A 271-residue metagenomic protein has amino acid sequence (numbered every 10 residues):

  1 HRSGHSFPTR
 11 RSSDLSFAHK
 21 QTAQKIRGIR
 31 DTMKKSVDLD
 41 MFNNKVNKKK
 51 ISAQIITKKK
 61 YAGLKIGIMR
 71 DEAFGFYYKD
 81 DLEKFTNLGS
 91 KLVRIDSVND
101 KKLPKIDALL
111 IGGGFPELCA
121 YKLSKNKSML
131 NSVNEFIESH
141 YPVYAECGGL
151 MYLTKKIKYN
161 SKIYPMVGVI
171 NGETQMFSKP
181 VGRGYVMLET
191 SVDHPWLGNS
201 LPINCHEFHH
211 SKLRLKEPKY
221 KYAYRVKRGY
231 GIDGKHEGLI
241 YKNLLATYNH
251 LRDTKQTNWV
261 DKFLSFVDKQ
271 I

Functional and structural regions predicted by a protein language model:
H1, H5-S12: Short, small-residue-biased leader/transition segments that mark boundaries at the very start of proteins
R10, I29-L39, K45, L88 (+6 more regions): Change "in soluble alpha/beta enzymes" to "in soluble alpha/beta proteins
R10-T57: Internal gly/pro-rich beta-alpha loop/helix module that stabilizes soluble enzyme cofactors or their anionic handles
K45-K49, K102, G149, K155: A glycine-rich phosphate-binding loop feature that marks nucleotide/adenosyl-phosphate handling sites
T57-A62, F74-K84, L88-V93, P104 (+2 more regions): C-terminal and late-domain segments of enzyme folds
A62-K127, N131-F136: Phosphate-binding active sites in nucleotide-utilizing proteins
R70, D96-S97, G112-F115, C147-L150 (+5 more regions): Active-site proximal loops enriched in glycine and acidic residues that flank catalytic Cys/His/Asp and coordinate
L92, F115-P195: Cysteine-nucleophile active-site neighborhood
